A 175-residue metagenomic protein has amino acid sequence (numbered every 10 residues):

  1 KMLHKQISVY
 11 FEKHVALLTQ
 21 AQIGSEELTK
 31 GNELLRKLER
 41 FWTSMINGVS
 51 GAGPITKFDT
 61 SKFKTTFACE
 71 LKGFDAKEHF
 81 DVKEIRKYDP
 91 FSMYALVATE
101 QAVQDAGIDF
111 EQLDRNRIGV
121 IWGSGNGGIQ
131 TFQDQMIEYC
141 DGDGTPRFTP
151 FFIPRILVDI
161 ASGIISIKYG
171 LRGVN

Functional and structural regions predicted by a protein language model:
K1-V174: Conserved "HGTGT" condensation-loop signature of ketosynthase/thiolase-family condensing enzymes that catalyze
